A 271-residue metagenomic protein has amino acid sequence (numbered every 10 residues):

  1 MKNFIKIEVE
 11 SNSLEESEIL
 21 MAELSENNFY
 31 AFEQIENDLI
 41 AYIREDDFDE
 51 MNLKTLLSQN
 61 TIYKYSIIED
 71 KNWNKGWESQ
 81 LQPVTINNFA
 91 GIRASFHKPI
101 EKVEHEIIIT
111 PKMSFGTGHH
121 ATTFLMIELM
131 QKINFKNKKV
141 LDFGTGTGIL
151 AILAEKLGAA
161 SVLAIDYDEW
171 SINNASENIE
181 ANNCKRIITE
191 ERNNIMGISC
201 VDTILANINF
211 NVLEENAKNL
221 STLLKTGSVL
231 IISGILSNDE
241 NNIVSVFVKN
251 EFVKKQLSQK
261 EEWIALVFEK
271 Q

Functional and structural regions predicted by a protein language model:
K2-E101: N-terminal auxiliary segments of SAM/dcSAM-dependent transferases
S58-Q59, G158, E180-K185, T222 (+1 more regions): Short helix-capping segments at alpha-helix termini
N72, L236-Q271: Active-site capping/gating segments
N74-K136: SAM-dependent Rossmann-like transferase core, predominantly class I methyltransferases with a strong bias toward
M113, T117-G197: Conserved SAM/SAH cofactor-binding pocket of Class I
I172-N173, L213, E240: Short alpha-helix immediately C-terminal to the canonical SAM-binding loop
T203-A206: Hydrophobic beta-strand segment of the Class I
A217-V229: A short glycine-rich, Lys/Arg-flanked "PGG" loop and its adjoining helix->strand segment in the class I
